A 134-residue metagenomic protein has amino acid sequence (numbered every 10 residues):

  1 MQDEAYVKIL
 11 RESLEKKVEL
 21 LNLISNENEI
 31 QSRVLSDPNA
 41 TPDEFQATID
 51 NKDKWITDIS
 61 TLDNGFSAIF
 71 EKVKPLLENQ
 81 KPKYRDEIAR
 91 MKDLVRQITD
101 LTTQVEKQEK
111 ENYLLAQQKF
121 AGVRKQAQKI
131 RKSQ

Functional and structural regions predicted by a protein language model:
M1-S13: Disorder-to-helix initiation segments
E15-V18, E29, D53: N-terminal intrinsically disordered, cationic/polar leader segments that include organellar targeting peptides
L20, K54-I69, Q97-Q108: Amphipathic alpha-helical coiled-coil segments
I24-Q31: A broad helix-preferring feature
Q31-N39, V73: Secondary-structure edge/capping motif, primarily at the C-terminal ends of alpha-helices and the immediately following
D43-D53: Short, charged, amphipathic alpha-helical segments
D58, L62-E87: Helix-adjacent hinge/juxtasegments
K81-Q134: Short terminal interaction segments
